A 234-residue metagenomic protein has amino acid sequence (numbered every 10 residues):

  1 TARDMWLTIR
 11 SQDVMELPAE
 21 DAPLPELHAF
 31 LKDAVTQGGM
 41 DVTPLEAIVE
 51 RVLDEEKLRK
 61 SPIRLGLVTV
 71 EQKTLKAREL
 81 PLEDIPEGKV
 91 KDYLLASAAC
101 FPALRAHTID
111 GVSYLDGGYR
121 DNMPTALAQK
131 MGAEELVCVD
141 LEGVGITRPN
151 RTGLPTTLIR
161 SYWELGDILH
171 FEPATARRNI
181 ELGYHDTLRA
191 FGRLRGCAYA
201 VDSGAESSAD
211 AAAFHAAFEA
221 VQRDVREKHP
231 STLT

Functional and structural regions predicted by a protein language model:
T1-V49, A77-L95, G153-L154: Patatin-like phospholipase
T8-A22, E135, I146-P149, A205-A213: Short, conserved aromatic-histidine micro-motifs
S11-L17, L53-R64: A short alpha-helix-loop-beta-strand transition element characteristic of N-terminal alpha/beta dinucleotide-binding
L27-R59, E181-A200: C-terminal domain-closing interface element
F30, K57-E134, C138, G145-R148 (+1 more regions): Active-site gating loop/helix substructures
M40-P44, I85, K89, M123 (+4 more regions): Conserved active-site and cofactor/substrate-binding residues in soluble primary-metabolism enzymes
R151-T234: C-terminal helical/tail subdomains of lipid-metabolizing enzymes
